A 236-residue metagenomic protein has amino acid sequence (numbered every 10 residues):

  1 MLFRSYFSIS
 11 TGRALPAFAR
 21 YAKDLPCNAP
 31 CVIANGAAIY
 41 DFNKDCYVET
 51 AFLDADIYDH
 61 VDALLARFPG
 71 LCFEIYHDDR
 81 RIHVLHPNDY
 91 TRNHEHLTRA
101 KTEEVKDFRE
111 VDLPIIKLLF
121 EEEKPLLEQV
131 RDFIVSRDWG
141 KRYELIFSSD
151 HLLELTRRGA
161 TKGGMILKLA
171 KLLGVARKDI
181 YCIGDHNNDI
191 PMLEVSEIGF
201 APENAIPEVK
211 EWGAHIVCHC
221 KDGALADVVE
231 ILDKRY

Functional and structural regions predicted by a protein language model:
F3-Y90: Active-site phosphate-binding/coordination module
T11, N35, L118, L193 (+2 more regions): Residue-level signal for inorganic ion chemistry
A17-R20, Q129, M165, P191-M192 (+2 more regions): Phosphate- and divalent-cation-binding pockets in alpha/beta enzyme and binding domains that engage nucleotide-derived
L25-C27, N35, N43, K141 (+2 more regions): Short, structured coil segments at secondary-structure junctions
L25-N28, V48-A51, Y90-H94, K162 (+2 more regions): Short, hinge-like loop/turn segments at secondary-structure boundaries
G70-I183, N187-P191, N204: Conserved acidic, metal-coordinating active-site core of Asp-based, Mg2+-dependent phosphoryl-transfer enzymes
V195, E203-Y236: Asp-based, Mg2+/Mn2+-dependent phosphohydrolase catalytic module
